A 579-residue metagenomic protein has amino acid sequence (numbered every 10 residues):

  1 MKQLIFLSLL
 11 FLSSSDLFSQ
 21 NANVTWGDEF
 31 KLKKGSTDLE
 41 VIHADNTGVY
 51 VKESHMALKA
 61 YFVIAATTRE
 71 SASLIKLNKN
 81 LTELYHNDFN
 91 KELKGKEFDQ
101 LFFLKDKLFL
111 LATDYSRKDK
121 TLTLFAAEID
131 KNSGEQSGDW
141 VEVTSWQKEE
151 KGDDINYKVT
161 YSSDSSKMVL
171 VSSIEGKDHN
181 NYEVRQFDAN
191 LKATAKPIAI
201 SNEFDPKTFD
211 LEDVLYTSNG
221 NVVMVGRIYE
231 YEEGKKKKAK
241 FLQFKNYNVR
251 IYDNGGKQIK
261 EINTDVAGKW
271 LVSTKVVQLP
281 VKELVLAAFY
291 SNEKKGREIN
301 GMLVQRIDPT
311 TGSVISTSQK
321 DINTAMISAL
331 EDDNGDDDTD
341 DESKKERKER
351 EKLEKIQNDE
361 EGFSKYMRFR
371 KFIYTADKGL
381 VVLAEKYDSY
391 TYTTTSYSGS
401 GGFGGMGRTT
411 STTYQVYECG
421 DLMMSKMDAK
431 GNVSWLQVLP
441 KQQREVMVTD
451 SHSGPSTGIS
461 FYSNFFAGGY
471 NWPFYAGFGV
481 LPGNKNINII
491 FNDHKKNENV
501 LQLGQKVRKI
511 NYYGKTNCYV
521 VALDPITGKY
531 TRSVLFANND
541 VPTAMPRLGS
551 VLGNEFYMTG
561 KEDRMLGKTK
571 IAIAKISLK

Functional and structural regions predicted by a protein language model:
M1-T25: Bacterial Sec-dependent N-terminal signal peptides
L32-T47, D99-D106, D153-S166, L211-V222 (+4 more regions): Structural signature of eukaryotic scaffold interfaces centered on beta-propeller domains
S54-T68, Y115-T121, V169-G176, R227-Q243 (+3 more regions): Short, conserved, GDST-rich strand-edge loop motifs in beta-rich repeat architectures
T67-K79, T123-S133, N181-K192, K238-K257 (+4 more regions): Beta-propeller blade signature
N78-D119, W140-D153, I200-L211, N219-G220 (+3 more regions): Blade-loop segments of beta-propeller domains
N219-M224, A239-E385, Y392-T393, Y397: Long, internal scaffold/assembly segments composed of regular secondary structure
G226-I228, F369-S389, T413-K426, S460-T531: Loop/turn-rich, solvent-exposed surfaces of beta-rich toroidal or solenoidal domains
E261-K275, S316-T339, L353-S364, W435-F478 (+2 more regions): Conserved blade-ending motifs and adjacent loop-strand segments that build the rim/top face of beta-propeller domains
